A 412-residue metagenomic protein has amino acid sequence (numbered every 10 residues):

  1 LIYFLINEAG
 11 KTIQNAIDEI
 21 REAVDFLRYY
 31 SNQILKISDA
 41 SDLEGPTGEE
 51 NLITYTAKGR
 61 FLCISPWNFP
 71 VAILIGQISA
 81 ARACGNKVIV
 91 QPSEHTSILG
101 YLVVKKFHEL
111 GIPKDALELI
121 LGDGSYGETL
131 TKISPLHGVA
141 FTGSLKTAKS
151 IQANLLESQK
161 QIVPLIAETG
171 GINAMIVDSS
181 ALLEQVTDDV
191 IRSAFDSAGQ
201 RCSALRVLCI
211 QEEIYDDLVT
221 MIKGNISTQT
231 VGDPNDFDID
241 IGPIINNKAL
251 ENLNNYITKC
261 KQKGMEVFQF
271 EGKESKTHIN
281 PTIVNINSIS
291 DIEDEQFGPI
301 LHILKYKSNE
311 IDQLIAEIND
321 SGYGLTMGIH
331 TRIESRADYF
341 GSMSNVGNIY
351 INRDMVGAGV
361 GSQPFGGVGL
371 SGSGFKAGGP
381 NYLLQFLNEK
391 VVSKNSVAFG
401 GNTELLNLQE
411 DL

Functional and structural regions predicted by a protein language model:
L1-Y3, Q14-A16, I37, V71-I75 (+11 more regions): Extended hydrophobic-aromatic, low-complexity segments
I2-A9, D411: N-terminal leader/propeptide and maturation segments of large enzyme subunits in energy/redox metabolism and hydrolases
L5, E22, E271-T282, I286 (+1 more regions): C-terminal core of ALDH-fold dehydrogenases
I6, I34-T187, G374: Rossmann-like NAD(P) dinucleotide-binding subdomain of oxidoreductase/dehydrogenase enzymes
I13-S38, N51-L52: Long amphipathic alpha-helix in the N-terminal Rossmann-like dinucleotide-binding domain of NAD(P)-dependent
L27, G100-V103, L130, I151-Q152 (+4 more regions): Hydrophobic packing residues within well-ordered alpha-helices of enzyme cores
K106, G111, G138, T147-I289 (+5 more regions): ALDH superfamily catalytic-core signature
